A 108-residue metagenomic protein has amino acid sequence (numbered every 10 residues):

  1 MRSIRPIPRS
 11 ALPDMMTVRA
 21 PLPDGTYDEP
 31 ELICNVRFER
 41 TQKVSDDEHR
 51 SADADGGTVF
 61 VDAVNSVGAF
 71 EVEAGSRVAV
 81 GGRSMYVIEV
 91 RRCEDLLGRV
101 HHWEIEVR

Functional and structural regions predicted by a protein language model:
M1-D28: Active-site-proximal polar cores
L22-R108: Short, conserved turn/kink motifs that form compact alpha/beta structural patches or helix kinks used as
